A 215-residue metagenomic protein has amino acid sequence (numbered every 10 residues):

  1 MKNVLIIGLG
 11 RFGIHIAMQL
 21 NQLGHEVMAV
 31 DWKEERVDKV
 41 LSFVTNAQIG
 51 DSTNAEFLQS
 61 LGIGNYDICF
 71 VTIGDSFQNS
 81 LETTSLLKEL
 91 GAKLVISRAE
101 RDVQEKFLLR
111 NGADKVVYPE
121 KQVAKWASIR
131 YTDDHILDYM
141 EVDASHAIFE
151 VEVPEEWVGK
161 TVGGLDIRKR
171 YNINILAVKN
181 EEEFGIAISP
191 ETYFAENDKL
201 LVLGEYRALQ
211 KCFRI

Functional and structural regions predicted by a protein language model:
M1-I215: Cytosolic regulatory regions of ion transport systems
